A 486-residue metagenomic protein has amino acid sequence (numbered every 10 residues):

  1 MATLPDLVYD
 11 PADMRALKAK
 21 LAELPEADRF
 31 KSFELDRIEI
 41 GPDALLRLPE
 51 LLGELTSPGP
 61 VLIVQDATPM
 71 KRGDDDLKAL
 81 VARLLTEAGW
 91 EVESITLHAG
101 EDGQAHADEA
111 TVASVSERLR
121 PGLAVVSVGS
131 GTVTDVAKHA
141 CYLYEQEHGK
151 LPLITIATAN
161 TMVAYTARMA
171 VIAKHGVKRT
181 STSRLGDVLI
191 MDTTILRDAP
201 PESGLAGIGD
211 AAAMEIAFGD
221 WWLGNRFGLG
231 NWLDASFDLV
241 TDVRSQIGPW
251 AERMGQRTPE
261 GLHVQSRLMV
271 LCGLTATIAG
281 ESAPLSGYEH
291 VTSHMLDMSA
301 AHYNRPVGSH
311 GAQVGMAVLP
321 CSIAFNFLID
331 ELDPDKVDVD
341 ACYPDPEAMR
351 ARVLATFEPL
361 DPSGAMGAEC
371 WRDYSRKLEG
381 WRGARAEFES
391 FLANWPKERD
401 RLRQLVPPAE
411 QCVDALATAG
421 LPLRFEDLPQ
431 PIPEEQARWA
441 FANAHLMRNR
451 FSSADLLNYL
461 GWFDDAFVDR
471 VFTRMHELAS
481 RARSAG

Functional and structural regions predicted by a protein language model:
A2-A124: ATP/NTP phosphate-donor binding region
A2-P25, R29-E34, L62-Q65, L332-G486: C-terminal charged capping/lid subdomain of soluble metabolic enzymes
F30-S32, L55-T56, E117-R120, Y144-H148 (+4 more regions): Solvent-exposed alpha-helices and their adjacent loops that cap or buttress functional pockets in soluble metabolic
D36, Y142-Q246: A glycine/threonine-rich phosphate-anchoring loop and its flanking beta-alpha core in nucleotide/phosphate-binding
P42-L46, A67-D75, V128-D135, N160-T161 (+2 more regions): Gly/Ser/Thr-rich loops at beta-strand to alpha-helix junctions that form or flank small-molecule/cofactor-binding
V64-Q65, G129, A157, M191: Short beta-strand/turn micro-motifs composed of small residues that flank or help shape donor/cofactor-binding pockets
R118-A140, Y144-T158: A short, small-residue-rich loop immediately preceding and capping a beta-strand
F237-Q411: Active-site segments that bind and position negatively charged phosphate/pyrophosphate groups
